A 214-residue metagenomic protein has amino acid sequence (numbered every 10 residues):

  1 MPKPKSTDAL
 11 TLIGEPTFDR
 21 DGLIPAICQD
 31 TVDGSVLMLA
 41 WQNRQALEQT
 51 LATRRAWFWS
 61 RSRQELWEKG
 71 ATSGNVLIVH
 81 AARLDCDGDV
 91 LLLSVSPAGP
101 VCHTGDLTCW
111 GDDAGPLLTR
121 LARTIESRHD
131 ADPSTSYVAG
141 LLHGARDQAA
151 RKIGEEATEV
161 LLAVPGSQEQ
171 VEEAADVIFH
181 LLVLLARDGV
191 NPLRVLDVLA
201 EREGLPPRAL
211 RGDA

Functional and structural regions predicted by a protein language model:
M1-A174, I178-A214: Flexible "arm" and connector segments at domain edges
